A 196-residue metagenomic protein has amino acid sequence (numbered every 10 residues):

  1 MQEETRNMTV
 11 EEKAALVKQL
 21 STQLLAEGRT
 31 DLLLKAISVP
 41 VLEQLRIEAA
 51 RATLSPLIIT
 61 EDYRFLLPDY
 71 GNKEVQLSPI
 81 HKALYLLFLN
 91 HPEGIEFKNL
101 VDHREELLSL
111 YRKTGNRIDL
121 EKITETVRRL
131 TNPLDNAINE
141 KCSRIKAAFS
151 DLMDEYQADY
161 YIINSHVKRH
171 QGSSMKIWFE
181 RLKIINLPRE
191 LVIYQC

Functional and structural regions predicted by a protein language model:
M1-A15: Preference for solvent-exposed, low-hydrophobicity sequence contexts
A26-R29, L34-L86, V192: Short boundary/linker motifs that mark transitions into or out of structured domains
E43-T53, I58, N139-C196: DNA-binding patch around the recognition helix
L67-G71, E125-T131: Short interface patches used for recognition in eukaryotic signaling and trafficking proteins
K73-T124, I145: Short amphipathic alpha-helical recognition elements used for nucleic-acid or partner binding across transcription
L77-L84, T131-L152: DNA-recognition element of transcription regulators
I95-L107, L120-V127, N139-E140, D151-K168: Short glycine-rich, low-complexity/disordered patches
